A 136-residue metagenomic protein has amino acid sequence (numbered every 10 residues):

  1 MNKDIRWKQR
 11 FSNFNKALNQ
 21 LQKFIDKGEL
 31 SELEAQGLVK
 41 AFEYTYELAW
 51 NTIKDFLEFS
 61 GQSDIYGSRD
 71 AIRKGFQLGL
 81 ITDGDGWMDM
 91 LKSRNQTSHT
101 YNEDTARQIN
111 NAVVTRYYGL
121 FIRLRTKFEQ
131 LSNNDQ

Functional and structural regions predicted by a protein language model:
M1-Q136: Solvent-exposed interaction patches of small proteins and small membrane subunits
